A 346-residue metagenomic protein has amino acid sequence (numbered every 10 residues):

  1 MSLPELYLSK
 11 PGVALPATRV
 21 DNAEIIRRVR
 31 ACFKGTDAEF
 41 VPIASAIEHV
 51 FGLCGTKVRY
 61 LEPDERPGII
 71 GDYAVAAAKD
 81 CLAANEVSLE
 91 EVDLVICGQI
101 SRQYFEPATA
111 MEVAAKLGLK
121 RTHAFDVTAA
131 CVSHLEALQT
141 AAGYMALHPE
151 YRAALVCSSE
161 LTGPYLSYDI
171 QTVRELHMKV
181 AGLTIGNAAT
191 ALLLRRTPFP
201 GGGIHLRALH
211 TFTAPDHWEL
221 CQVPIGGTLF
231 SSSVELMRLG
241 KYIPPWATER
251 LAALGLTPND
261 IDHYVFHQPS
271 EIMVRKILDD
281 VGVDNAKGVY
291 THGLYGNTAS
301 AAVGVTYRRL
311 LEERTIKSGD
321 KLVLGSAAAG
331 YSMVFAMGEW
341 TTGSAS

Functional and structural regions predicted by a protein language model:
M1-P67, I170-R238, A327, E339-S346: Condensing-enzyme catalytic core mediating Claisen C-C bond formation in acyl metabolism
S9-G12, T128, A154-E160, L194 (+1 more regions): Short beta-strand segments
R27-R28, Q103-M111, S158-R174, H210-G227 (+2 more regions): Active-site-adjacent elements of ketosynthase-type condensing enzymes
F40-E48, S101-M111: A structural motif shared across PLP-dependent enzymes of the aminotransferase-like
K57-A76, F125-L135, A181-L183, P224-P245 (+1 more regions): Active-site pocket-shaping loop/turn-to-helix segments
G71, V75, S101-Q103, E112-A115 (+4 more regions): Claisen-condensing/thiolase-fold acyl-transfer catalytic domains that form or cleave C-C bonds in fatty acid
A77-D93, P245-D262, V281, L310 (+1 more regions): Phosphate/pyrophosphate-binding loops at sites that engage ATP/ADP/AMP, CoA/4′-phosphopantetheine, polyphosphate
A146-T184: Flexible, glycine-rich active-site loops centered on histidine and acidic residues that chelate a metal or position
